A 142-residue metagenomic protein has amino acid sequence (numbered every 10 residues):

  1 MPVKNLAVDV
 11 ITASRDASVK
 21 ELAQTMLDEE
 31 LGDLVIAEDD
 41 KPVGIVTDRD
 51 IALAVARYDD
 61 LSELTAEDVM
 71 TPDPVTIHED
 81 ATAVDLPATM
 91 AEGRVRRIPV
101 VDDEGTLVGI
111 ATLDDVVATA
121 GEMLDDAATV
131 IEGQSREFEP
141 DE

Functional and structural regions predicted by a protein language model:
M1-Q24, L31, A37, P42-V43 (+4 more regions): Bateman/CBS regulatory modules and CBS-like beta-alpha motifs in cytosolic regions of diverse proteins
D28-L31, G93-V95: Short, small/polar residue-rich loop motifs at catalytic or cofactor-binding pockets
G44-T47, R96, V108-V116: Short hydrophobic beta-strand motif reused across regulatory alpha/beta modules
V55-A56: Flexible, gly/ser-rich surface segments that form the specificity/activation loops bordering the active-site cleft
A83, E92-R94, D114-A118: Non-DNA-binding regulatory cores of transcription-related proteins, predominantly C-terminal effector-binding
V100-A111, T119, M123-L124: Terminal recognition/anchoring or ligand-binding modules at protein termini
D115-E142: Juxtadomain coupling helices with adjacent low-complexity linkers
